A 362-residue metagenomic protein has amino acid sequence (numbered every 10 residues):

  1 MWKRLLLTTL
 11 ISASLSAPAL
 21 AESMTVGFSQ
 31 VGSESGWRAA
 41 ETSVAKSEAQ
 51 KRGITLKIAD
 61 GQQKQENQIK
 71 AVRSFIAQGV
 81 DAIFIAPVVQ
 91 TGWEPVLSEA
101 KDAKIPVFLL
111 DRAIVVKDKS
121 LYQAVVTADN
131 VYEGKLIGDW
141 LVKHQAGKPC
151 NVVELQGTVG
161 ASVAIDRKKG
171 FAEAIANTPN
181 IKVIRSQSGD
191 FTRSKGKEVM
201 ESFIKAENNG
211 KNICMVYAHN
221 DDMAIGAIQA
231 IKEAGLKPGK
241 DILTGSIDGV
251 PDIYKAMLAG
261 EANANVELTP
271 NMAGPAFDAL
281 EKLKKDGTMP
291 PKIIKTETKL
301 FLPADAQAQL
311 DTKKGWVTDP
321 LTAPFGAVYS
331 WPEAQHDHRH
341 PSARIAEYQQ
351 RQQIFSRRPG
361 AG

Functional and structural regions predicted by a protein language model:
M1-A21: Gram-negative bacterial Sec-dependent N-terminal signal peptides
M24, L155, V159, V163 (+3 more regions): Hinge/cleft segment of the Venus flytrap/periplasmic-binding protein
T25-R52, L56-S74, Q78-V80, A86-Q90 (+5 more regions): Extracytoplasmic "Venus flytrap"
V26, Q68, V125-V152, K195-V199 (+3 more regions): Hydrophobic alpha-helical segments within soluble ligand-binding/sensing domains
E34-R38, D129-E133, I137, C150-A174 (+3 more regions): Extracytoplasmic ligand-binding site segments that recognize negatively charged/polar headgroups
I85-D102, F171, R185, G189-A256 (+1 more regions): Hydrophobic alpha-helical
T91-Y132, K143, N151, G157 (+2 more regions): Flexible loop/hinge segments that line or gate small-molecule binding clefts
C214, Q229-E297, F301-A308: Exported/periplasmic ABC-transporter solute-binding proteins
